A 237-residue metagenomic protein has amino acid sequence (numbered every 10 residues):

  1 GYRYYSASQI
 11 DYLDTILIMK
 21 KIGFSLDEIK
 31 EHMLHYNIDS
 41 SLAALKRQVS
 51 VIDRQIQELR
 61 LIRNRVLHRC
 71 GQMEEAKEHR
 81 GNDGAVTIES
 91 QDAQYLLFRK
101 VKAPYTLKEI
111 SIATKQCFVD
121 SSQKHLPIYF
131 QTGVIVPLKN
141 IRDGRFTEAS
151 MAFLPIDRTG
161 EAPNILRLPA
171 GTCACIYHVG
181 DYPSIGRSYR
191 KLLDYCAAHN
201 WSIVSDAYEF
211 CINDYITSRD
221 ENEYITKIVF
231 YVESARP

Functional and structural regions predicted by a protein language model:
G1-S25, S202: Basic helix-turn-helix/winged-helix DNA-binding cores and closely related short helical interaction motifs
Y2, I18, K30, R99 (+1 more regions): Generic anion/oxyanion-binding catalytic loop in active/binding sites
T15, M19-A44: CheY-like receiver
L34-P237: A solvent-exposed interaction/effector surface
